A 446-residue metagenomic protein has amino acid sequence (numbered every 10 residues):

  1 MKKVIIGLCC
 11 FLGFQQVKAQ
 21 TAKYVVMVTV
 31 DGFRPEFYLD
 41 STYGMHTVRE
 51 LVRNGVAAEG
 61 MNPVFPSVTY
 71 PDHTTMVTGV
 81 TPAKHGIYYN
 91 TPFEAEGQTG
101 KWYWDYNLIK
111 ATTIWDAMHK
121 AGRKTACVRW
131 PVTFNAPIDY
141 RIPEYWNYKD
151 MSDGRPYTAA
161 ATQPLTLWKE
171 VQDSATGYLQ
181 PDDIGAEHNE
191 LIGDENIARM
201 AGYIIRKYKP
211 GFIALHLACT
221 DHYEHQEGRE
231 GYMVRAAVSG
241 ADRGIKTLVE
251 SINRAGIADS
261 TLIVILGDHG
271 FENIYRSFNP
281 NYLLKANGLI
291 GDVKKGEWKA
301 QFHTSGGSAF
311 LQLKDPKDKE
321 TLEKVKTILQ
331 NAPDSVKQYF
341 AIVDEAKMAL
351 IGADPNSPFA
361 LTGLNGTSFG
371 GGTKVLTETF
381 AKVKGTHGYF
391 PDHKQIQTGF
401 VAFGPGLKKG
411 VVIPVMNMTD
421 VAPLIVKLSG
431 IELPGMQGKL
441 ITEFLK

Functional and structural regions predicted by a protein language model:
M1-K23: Bacterial Sec-dependent N-terminal signal peptides
T21-V26, N54-A58, K84, A121-A126 (+6 more regions): Loop/turn elements at helix/coil->beta-strand transitions in domains of secreted/extracellular proteins
V25-T29, E36, A58-G60, T75-V77 (+8 more regions): Structural recognition of the beta-strand scaffold that forms the well-ordered cores of secreted hydrolase catalytic
L39-A83, K124-V128: Short, structured active-site-proximal loop/turn typified by the sulfatase FGly-forming signature C/S-X-P-X-R
T47, G240-L284, I425: Metal-dependent active-site segment of extracytoplasmic phospho-/sulfohydrolases and closely related
T81-G228: His/Asp/Glu-rich, glycine-adjacent segments that coordinate divalent cations and/or stabilize oxyanion chemistry on
A111, W298-L424, L428: Active-site neighborhoods of enzymes that stabilize oxyanions during catalysis
D259-S260, G267-K314: Acidic/histidine-rich catalytic neighborhood
